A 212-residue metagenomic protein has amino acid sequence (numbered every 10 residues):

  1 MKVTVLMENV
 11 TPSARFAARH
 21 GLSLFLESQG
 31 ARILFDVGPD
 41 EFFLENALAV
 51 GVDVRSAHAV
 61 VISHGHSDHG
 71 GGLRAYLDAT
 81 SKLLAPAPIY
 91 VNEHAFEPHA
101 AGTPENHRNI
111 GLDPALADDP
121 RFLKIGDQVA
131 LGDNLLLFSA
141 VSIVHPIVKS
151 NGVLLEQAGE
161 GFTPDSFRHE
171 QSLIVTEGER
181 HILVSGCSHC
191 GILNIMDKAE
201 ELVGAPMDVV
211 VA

Functional and structural regions predicted by a protein language model:
K2-V50, S166, E170-V184: Conserved beta-strand hairpin/beta-sheet module of binuclear metal-dependent hydrolase folds, prominently
T4, Y90, R121-G126, L136-F138: General small-molecule cofactor/ligand-binding pocket signal
S13, F42, S67-G70, F96-P98 (+2 more regions): Active-site environment of divalent metal-dependent phosphoester hydrolases
F42-V91, E200-V211: Active-site metal-binding motif and surrounding structural segment of the metallo-beta-lactamase
D53-R55, F122-L131: Short acidic low-complexity segments
E93-D118: Active-site neighborhood of divalent metal-dependent phosphoester bond hydrolases
D127-E179: Active-site-proximal loop/helix segment associated with metal-binding centers of metalloenzymes
T163-M207: Active-site-proximal loop/helix segments of hydrolase catalytic cores
